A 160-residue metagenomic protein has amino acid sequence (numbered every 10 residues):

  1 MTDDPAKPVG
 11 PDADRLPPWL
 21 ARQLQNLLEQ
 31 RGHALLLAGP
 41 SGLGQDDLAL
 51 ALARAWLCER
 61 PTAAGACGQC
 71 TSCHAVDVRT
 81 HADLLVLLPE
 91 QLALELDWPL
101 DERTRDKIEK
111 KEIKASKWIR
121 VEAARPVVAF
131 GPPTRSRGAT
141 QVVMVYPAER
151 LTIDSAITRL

Functional and structural regions predicted by a protein language model:
T2-D154: Clamp-loader machinery-focused feature within the broader ASCE/P-loop NTPase space
I157-T158: Surface-exposed alpha-helical interface segments used for non-catalytic interactions
